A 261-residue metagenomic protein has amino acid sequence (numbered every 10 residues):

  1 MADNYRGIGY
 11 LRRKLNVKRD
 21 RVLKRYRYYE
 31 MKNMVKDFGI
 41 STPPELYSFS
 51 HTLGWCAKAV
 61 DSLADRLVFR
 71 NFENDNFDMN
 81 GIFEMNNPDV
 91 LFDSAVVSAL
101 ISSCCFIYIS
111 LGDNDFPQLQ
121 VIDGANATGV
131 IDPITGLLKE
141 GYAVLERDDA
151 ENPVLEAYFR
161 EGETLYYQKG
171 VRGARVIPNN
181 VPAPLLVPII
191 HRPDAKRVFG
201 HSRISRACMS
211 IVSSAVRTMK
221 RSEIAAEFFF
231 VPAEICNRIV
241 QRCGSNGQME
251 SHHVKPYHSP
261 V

Functional and structural regions predicted by a protein language model:
M1-F116: Extended, helix-rich architectural segments
L11, L15, M31-F38, L138 (+3 more regions): Extended hydrophobic/Leu-rich segments
D61-L63, A99-I101, V121-D123, T135-G136 (+3 more regions): A generic structural signal for short, solvent-exposed coil/turn residues that cap or connect secondary-structure
V96, I122-G124, V212, S222: Short, intrinsically disordered, low-complexity terminal segments
V96-I101, P133-T135, D149, K220 (+1 more regions): A general structural signal for short secondary-structure junctions and capping/turn motifs
F106-V198: Extended, regular secondary-structure scaffolds
I177-V261: Extended, charged amphipathic alpha-helical segments
